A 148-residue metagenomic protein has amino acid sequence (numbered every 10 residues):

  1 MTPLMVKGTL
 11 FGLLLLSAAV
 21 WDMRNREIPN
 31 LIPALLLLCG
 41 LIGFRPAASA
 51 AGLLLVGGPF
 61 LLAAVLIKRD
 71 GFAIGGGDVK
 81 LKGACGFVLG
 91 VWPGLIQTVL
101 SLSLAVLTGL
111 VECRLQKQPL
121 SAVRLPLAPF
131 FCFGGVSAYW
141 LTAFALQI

Functional and structural regions predicted by a protein language model:
M1-I148: A membrane-topology feature that recognizes alpha-helical transmembrane segments and their immediate juxtamembrane
